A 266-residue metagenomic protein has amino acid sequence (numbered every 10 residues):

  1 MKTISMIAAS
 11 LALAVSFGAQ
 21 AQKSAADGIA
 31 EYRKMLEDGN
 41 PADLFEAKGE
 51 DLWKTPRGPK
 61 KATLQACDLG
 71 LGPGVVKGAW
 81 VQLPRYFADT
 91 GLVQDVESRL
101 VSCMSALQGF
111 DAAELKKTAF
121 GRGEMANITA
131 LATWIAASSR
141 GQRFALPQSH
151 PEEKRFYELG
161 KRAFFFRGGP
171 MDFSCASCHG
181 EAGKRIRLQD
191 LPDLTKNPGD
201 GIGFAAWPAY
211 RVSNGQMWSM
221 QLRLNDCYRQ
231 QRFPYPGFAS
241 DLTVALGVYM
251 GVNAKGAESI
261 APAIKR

Functional and structural regions predicted by a protein language model:
M1-I7: Bacterial N-terminal signal peptides that target proteins for export
S16-G18: N-terminal signal peptide c-region/cleavage motif recognized by signal peptidases
A21-L44, K54-A130, R140-G141, F166-R266: Electron-transfer interface patches adjacent to heme c in soluble/periplasmic c-type cytochromes and di-/multiheme
K34-E50, G141-K161: Short, charged low-complexity linear segments at domain edges
T129, T133, K154, E158-R162 (+1 more regions): Internal, well-ordered alpha-helical scaffold/interface segments that support domain packing or protein-protein contacts
L131-I135, P147-Q148: Hydrophobic, well-structured mid-protein blocks that either form specific transmembrane helices
